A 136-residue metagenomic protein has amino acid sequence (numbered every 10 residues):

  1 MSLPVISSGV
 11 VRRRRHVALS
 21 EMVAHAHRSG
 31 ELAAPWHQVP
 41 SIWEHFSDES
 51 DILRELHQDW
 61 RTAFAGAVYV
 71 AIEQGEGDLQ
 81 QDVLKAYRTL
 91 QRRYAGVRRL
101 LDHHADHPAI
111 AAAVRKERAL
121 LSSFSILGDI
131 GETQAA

Functional and structural regions predicted by a protein language model:
S2-P35: Short, amphipathic alpha-helix enriched in basic
G9, D78, G96-L100: Mitochondrial intermembrane space
V17, E21-H25, E44, D51-Q74: Alpha-helical structural segments
R28-I52: Helix-turn-helix
L56-W60, F64, V83, A113-E117: Hydrophobic/aromatic residues within well-ordered alpha-helical segments
Y69-A95: Hydrophobic alpha-helical connector segments
I72, E76, L100-A111: Solvent-exposed, charged amphipathic helical/linker segments at domain boundaries
A105-A135: Amphipathic alpha-helical packing segments from all-alpha helical-bundle domains
